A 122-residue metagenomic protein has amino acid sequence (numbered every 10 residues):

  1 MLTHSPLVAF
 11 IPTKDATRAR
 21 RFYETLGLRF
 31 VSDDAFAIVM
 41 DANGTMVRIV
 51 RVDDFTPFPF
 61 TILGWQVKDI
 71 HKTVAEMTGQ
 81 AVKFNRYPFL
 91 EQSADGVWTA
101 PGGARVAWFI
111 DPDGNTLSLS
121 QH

Functional and structural regions predicted by a protein language model:
M1-R18, F60-L63, S118-H122: N-terminal beta-strand motif that seeds the catalytic metal site of vicinal oxygen chelate
L2, W65, A75-H122: Vicinal oxygen chelate
T3, F10-V47: Core segments of cupin and vicinal oxygen chelate
F22, I70-E76: Short amphipathic alpha-helices within nucleic acid-binding modules
M46-R48, T56-P57, N115: Short, charged/polar, Gly/Pro-enriched secondary-structure boundary elements
V52-D53, H122: Residue-level structural signal for beta-strand termini and adjacent loop
F55-T56, L63-V67: Helix-adjacent hinge/juxtasegments
